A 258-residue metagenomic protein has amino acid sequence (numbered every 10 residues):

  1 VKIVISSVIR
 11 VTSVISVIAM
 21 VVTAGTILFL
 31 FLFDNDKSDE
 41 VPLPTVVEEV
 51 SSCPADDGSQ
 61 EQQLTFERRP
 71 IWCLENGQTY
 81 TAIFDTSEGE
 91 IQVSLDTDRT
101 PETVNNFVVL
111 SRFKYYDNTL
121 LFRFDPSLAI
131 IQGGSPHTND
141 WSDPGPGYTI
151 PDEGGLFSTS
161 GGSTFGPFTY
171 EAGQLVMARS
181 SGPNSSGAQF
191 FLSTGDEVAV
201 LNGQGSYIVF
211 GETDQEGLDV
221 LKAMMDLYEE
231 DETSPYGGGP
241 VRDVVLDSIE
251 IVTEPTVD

Functional and structural regions predicted by a protein language model:
V1-D258: Cyclophilin-like peptidyl-prolyl cis-trans isomerases
